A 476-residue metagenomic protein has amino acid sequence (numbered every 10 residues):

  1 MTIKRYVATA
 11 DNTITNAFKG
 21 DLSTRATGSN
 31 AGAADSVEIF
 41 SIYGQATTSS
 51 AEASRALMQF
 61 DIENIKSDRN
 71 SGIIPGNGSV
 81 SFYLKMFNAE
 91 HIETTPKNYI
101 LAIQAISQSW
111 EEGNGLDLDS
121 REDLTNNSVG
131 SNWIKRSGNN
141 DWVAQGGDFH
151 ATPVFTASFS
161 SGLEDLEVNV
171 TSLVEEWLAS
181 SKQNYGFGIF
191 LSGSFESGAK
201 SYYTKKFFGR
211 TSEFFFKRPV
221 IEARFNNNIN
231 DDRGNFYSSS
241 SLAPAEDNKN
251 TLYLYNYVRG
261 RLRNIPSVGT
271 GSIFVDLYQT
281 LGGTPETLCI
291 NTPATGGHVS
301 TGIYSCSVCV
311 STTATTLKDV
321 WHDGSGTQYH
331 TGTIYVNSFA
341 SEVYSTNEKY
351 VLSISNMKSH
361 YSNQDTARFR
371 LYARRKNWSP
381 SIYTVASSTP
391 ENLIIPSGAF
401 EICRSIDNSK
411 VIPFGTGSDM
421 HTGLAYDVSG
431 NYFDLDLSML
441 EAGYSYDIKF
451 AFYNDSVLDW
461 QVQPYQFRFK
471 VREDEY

Functional and structural regions predicted by a protein language model:
M1-A314, S325-T327, T333, E342-V343: Secreted, disulfide-rich extracellular signaling modules
M1-F18, V129, S137-G138, H360 (+4 more regions): Short, intrinsically disordered N-terminal pre-domain segments
F60, S79-Y83, A243-G260, N347-L393: Contiguous beta-strand segments within globular domains
D165-V170, G297-S311, P413-E441: A beta-strand/beta-hairpin structural motif
G188-S192, T315-S325, S397-G398, Y432-L458: Internal, hydrophobic beta-strand segments that form the core of beta-sheet-rich folds
F215, S325-Y361, N454-Y476: Short beta-strand elements
R263-G271, W378-F400, I412: Solvent-exposed loop/turn segments flanking beta-strands in beta-repeat/beta-sandwich domains
D276-P285, K376, F400-K410, D455: Change "in extracellular beta-sheet-rich domains … of secreted and cell-surface proteins" to "in beta-sheet-rich domains
